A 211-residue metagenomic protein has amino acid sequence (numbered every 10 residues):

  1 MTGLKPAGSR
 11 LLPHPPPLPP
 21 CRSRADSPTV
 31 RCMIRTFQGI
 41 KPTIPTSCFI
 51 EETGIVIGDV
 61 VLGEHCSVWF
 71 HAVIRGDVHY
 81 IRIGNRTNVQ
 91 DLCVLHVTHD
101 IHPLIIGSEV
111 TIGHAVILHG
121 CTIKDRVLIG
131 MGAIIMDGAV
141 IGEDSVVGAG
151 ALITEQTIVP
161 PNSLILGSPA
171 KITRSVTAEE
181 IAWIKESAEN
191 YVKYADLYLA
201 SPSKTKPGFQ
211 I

Functional and structural regions predicted by a protein language model:
T2-R10: Short, positively charged low-complexity motifs
S9, P17-T29: Short, positively charged and aromatic/hydrophobic N-terminal segments
S27-P28, C32-I44, D77-N85, D91-T98 (+3 more regions): Glycine-rich hexapeptide-repeat left-handed beta-helix
M33-V68: N-terminal segments that cap or nucleate solenoid repeat domains
W69, Q90: Small cofactor-carrier domains centered on a conserved lysine used for covalent cofactor attachment
T111: Short proline/glycine- and basic residue-enriched helix-capping loop/turn segments at helix->loop/beta transitions
